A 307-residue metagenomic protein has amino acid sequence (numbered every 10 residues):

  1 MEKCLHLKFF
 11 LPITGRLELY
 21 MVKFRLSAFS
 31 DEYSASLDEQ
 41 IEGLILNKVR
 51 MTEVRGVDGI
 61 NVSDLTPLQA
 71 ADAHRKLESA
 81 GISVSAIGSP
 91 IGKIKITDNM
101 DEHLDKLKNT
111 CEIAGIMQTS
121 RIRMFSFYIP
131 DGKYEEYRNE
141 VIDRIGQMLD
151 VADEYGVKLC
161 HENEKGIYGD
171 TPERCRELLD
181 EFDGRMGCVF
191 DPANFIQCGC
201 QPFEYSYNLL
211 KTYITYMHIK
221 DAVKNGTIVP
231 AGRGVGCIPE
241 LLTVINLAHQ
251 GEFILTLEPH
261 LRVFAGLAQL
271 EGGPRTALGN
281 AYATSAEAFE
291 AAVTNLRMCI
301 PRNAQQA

Functional and structural regions predicted by a protein language model:
F9-F10, Y20: Aromatic (phenylalanine/tyrosine) cluster motif
G15-S27, S34-R50, E78, Q118 (+3 more regions): Histidine-acidic metal/acid-base catalytic patches
M21-S27, V84-I94: N-terminal small/glycine-rich loop or linker at the start of catalytic domains across soluble metabolic enzymes
F29-Y33, R55-V57, S89-G92, F127-I129 (+4 more regions): Active-site beta-loop-alpha junctions enriched in small/polar residues
E39, K76-S79, K95-F190, I196-Q197 (+2 more regions): Active-site acidic/histidine proton-transfer and metal-coordination neighborhood in alpha/beta enzyme cores
E53-L77, F127-K133: Glycine-rich, proline-tolerant flexible connector loops at the mouths of alpha/beta enzymes
D58-N61, K93-T97, Y128-Y134, I196-C198 (+2 more regions): A short acidic, helix-capping loop that chelates divalent metal ions and anchors anionic groups
